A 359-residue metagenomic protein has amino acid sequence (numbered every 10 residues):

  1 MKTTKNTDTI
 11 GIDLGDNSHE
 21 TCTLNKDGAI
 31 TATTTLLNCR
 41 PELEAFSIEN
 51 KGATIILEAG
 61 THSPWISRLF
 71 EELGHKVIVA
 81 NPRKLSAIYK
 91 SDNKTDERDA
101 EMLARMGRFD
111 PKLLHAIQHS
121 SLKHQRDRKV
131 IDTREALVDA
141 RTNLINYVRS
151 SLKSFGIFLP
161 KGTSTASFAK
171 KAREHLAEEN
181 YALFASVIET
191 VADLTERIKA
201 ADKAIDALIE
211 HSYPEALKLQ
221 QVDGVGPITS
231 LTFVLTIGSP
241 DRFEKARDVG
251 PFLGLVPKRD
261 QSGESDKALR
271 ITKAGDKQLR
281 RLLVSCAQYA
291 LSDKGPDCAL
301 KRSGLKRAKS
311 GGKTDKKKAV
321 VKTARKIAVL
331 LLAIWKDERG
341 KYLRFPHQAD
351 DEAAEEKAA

Functional and structural regions predicted by a protein language model:
K2-N25, L103: Gly/Thr-rich phosphate-binding beta-strand-loop-beta motif of the actin/hexokinase/Hsp70
S18-P41: Short glycine-rich, Thr/Ser-proximal phosphate-binding strand/loop in the N-terminal lobe of ATP-dependent enzymes
N38-T54: Short, basic/hydrophobic alpha-helical segments
E71, I78-I117, K170-A172, S265-A274: Short alpha-helix plus adjacent loop in nuclease-associated cores
M106-V148: Extended, highly charged alpha-helical segments
D132-K218: Glycine-rich, often acidic, oxyanion-interacting loops/wings at catalytic, nucleic-acid, or phospho-protein interfaces
K218-Q221, P227, L231-K316: Phosphate-backbone recognition surface of nucleic-acid-processing proteins
E264, G304-A359: Low-complexity, acidic/Ser/Thr- and charged residue-rich accessory regions of DNA metabolism proteins
